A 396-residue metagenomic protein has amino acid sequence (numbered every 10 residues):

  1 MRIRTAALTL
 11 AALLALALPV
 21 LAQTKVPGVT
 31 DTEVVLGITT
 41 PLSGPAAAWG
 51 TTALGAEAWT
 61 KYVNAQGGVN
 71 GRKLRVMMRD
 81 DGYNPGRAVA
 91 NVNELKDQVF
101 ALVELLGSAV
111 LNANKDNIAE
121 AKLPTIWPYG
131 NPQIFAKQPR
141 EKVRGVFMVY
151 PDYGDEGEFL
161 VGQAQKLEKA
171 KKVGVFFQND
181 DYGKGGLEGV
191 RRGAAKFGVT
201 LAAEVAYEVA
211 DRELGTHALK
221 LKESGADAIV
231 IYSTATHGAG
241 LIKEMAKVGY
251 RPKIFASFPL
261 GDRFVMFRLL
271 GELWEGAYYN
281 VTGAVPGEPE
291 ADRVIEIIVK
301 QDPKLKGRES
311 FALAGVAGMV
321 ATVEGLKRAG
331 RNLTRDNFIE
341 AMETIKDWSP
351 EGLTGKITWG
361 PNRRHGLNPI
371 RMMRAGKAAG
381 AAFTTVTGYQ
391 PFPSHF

Functional and structural regions predicted by a protein language model:
M1-L10: Bacterial N-terminal signal peptides that target proteins for export
L16-A22: Sec/Tat signal peptide C-region and signal peptidase I cleavage site
A22-I38, G68-K73, Q165-K171, N332: Immediate post-signal peptide segment of exported/extracytoplasmic ligand-binding proteins
T24-K25, E33-V35, A48-L54, K61 (+3 more regions): Beta-alpha junction/loop-to-helix N-cap segments that form part of ligand/metal-binding clefts
P45-L54, D181-G185: Glycine- and acidic-residue-enriched helix-capping/strand-helix junction motifs
G86, V99-E204, K253-G276: Extracytoplasmic ligand/sensor domains, especially the bilobed periplasmic-binding protein
I242-A317, G388-H395: Extracellular/periplasmic periplasmic-binding protein-like sensory domains
Q301-A312, V323-A382: Segments of small-molecule ligand-sensing domains
